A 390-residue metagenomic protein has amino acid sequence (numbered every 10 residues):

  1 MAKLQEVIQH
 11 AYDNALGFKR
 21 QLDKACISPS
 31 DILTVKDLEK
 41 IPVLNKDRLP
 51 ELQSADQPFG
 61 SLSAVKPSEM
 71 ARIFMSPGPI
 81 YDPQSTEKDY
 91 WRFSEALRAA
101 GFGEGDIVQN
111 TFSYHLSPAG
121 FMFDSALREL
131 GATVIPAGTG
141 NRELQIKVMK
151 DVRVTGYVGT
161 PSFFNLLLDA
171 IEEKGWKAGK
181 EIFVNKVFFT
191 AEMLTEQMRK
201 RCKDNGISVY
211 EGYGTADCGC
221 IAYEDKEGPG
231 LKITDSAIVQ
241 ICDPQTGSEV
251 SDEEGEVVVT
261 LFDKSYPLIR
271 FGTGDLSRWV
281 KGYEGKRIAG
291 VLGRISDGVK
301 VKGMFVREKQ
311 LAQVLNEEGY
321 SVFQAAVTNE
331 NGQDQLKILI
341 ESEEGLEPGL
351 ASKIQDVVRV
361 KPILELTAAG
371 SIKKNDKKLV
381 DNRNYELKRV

Functional and structural regions predicted by a protein language model:
M1-A99, G103-E104, G332-K337, E344-N375 (+1 more regions): Nucleotide 5′-phosphate-binding alpha/beta core
G17, Q21, L166-L167, Q197-M198 (+2 more regions): Phosphate- and divalent-cation-binding pockets in alpha/beta enzyme and binding domains that engage nucleotide-derived
K36, L44-N205, G228: Active-site phosphate/ATP/adenylate-binding loop shared across adenylate-forming ligases
I107-N110, V258, L339: Short, well-ordered beta-strand segments
V154-F163, G230-I238, N382-V390: A polyampholytic, Gly/Pro-enriched intrinsically disordered region
Y157, F262-V360, D376-K377: AMP-binding/adenylate-forming catalytic core of the ANL superfamily
N185, L194-Y283, D297: Conserved AMP-binding/adenylate-forming
Y210-T215, V327, E365-L366: Beta-strand->loop->alpha-helix junctions that form or flank phosphate-binding loops in nucleotide-handling enzymes
